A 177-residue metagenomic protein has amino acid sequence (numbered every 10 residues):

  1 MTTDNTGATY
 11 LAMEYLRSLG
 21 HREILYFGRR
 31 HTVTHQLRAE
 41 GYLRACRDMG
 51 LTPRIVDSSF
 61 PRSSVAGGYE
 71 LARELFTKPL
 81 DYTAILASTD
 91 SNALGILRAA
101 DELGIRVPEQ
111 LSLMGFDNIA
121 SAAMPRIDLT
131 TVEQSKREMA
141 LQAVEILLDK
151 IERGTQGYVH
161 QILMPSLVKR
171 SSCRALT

Functional and structural regions predicted by a protein language model:
M1-T177: Bacterial carbohydrate/catabolite-sensing allosteric modules
